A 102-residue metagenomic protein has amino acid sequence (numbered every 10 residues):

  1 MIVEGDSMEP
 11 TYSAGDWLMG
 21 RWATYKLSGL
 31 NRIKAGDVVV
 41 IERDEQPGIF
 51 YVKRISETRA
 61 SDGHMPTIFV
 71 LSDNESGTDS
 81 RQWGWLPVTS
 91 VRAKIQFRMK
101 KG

Functional and structural regions predicted by a protein language model:
M1-G102: Extended hydrophobic leader/signal-anchor segments used for secretion and membrane insertion
